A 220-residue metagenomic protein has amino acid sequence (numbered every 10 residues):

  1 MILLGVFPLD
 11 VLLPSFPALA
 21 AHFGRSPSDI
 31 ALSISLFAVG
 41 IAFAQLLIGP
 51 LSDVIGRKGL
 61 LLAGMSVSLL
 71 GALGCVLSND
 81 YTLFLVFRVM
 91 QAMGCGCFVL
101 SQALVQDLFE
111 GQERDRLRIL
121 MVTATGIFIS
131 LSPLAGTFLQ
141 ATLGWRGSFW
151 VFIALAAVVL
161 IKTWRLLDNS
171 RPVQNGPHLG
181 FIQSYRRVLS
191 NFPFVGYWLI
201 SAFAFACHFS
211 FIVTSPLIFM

Functional and structural regions predicted by a protein language model:
M1-P14, N191-C207: Pair of pore-lining "gating" transmembrane helices in MFS-fold secondary transporters
M1-P27, F211-P216: Extracytoplasmic
D10, A38-L46, G96, I129-S130: Residue-level signature of mid-helix packing/kink "hotspots" within the transmembrane helices of 12-pass Major
F43-T82: Conserved MFS/SLC helix-loop-helix module at the cytosolic interface between two early adjacent transmembrane helices
T82-R88, Y197: Short hydrophobic/alpha-helical segments at membrane-entry points of transmembrane helices in Major Facilitator
L83, Q112-E113, I119-W164: Helix-loop-helix hairpin linking two adjacent transmembrane segments in secondary transporters
F87-T125: Cytoplasmic helix-loop-helix junction between adjacent transmembrane helices in 12-TM secondary transporters
D168-Y197: Juxtamembrane intracellular "pre-TM" segments in multi-pass secondary transporters
